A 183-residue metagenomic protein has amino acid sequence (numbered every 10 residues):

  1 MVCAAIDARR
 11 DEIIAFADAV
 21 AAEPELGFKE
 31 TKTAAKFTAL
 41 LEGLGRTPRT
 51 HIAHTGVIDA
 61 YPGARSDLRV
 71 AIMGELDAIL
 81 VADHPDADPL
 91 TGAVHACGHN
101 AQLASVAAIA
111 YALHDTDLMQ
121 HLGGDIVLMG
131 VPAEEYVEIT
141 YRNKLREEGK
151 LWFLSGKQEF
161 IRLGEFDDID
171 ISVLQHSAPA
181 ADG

Functional and structural regions predicted by a protein language model:
M1-A96, N100-V127, P132-A133: Acidic/His- and Gly-rich active-site-bordering loop/insert found across diverse amide/peptide-bond hydrolases
I58, H84-V94, N100, Q120-G183: Histidine/acidic-residue-rich, glycine-tolerant segments that coordinate divalent metal ions
